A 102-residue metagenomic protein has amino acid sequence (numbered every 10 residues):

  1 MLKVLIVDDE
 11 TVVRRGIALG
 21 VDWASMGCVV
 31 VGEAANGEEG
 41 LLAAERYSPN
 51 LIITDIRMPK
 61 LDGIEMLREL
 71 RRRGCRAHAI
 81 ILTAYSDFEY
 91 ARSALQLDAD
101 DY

Functional and structural regions predicted by a protein language model:
L2-V13, I17-A18: Conserved acidic segment of CheY-like receiver
V7-D8, A34, I52: Conserved sequence signature across two-component system core domains
G16, G20-A24, A43: Alpha-helical interaction/dimerization surfaces of two-component signaling modules
S25-V30, Y47: A generic structural motif
V30-V31, A79: Hydrophobic/aromatic residues located in beta-strands of well-ordered beta-sheets within soluble catalytic
V31-E38: Conserved Asp/Asn-Gly motif in the active-site loop of CheY-like receiver
L41-L42, R46-Y102: CheY-like receiver
